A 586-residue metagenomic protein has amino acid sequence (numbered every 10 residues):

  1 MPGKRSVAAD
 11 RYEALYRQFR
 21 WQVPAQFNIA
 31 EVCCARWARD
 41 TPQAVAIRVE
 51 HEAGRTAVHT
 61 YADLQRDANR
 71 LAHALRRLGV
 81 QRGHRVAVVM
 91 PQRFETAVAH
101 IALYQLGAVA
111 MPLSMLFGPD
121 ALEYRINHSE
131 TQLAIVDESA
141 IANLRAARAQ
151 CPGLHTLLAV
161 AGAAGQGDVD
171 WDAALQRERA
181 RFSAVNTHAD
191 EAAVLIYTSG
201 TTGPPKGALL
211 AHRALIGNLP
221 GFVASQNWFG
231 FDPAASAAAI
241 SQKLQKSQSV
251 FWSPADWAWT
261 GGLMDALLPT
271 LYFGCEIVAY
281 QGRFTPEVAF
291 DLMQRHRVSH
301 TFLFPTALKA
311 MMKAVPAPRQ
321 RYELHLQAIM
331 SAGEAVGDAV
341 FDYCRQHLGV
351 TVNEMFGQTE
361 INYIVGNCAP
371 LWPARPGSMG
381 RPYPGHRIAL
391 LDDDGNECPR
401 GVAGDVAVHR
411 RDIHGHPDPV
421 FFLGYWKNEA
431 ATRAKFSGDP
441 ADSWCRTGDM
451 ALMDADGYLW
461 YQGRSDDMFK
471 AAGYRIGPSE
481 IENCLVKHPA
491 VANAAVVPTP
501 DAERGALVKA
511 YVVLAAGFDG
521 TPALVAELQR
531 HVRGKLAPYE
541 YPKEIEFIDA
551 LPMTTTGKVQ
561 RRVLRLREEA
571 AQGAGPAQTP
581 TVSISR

Functional and structural regions predicted by a protein language model:
P42-V45, A159-G165, Q176-Y197, P204 (+1 more regions): Conserved pre-ATP/AMP-binding loop-to-beta segment of ANL
Q43-I101, G118-E123, D172-Q176: Conserved AMP-binding/adenylate-forming core of the ANL superfamily
H73, R77, I101, Q105-A173 (+1 more regions): Structural core segment of the AMP-binding/adenylate-forming
F117, E123-Y124, A134-E138, T301 (+7 more regions): AMP-binding/adenylate-forming catalytic core of the ANL superfamily
V160, G534-K558, Q578-R586: AMP-binding/adenylate-forming catalytic domain of the ANL superfamily
I216-S299, A314: Conserved AMP-binding/adenylation subdomain of ANL enzymes
Y272-C275, V298-L303, M312-A374, R387 (+1 more regions): Gly/Ser/Thr-rich phosphate-binding loop
N396-F436, I476: Conserved ATP/PPi-binding loop(s) of AMP-dependent carboxylate-activating enzymes
